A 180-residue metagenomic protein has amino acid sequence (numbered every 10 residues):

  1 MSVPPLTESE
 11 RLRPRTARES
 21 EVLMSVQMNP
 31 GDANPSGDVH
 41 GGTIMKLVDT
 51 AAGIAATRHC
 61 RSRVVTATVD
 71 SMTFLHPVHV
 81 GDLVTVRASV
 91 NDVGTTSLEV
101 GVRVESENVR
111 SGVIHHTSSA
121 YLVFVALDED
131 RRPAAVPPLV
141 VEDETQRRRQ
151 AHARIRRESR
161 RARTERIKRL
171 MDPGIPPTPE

Functional and structural regions predicted by a protein language model:
V3, E19, V39, T50-L98 (+1 more regions): Hydrophobic beta-strand-centered segment that forms part of the acyl-chain substrate-binding groove
V3-L6, R11-R18, V22-M24, H79-V80 (+1 more regions): HotDog/MaoC-like acyl-thioester-processing domains
R13-A17, Q27-A33, R63-S71: Short N-terminal helix-initiation segments at or just after the protein's N-terminus
S25-Q27, D49: Amphipathic, well-packed alpha-helical segments that form the structural scaffold of globular domains
G31-L47, T178-E180: A conserved, well-ordered hydrophobic junction motif at loop->secondary-structure transitions
N34, H40, T66, T73-L75 (+2 more regions): Generic, ordered loop/turn and secondary-structure boundary motif
L47-A51, V141: Residue-level detector of alpha-helical segments with a strong bias toward transmembrane helices and their helix-loop
